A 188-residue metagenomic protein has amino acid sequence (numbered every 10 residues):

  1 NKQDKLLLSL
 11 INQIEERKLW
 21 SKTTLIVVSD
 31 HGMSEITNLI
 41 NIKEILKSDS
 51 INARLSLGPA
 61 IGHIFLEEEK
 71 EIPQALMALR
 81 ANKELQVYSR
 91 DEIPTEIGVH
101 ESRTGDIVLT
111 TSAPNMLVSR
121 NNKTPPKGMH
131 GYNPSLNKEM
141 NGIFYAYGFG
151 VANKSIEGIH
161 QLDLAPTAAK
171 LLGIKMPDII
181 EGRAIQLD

Functional and structural regions predicted by a protein language model:
N1-T23, P73-M77, A168: A long, amphipathic alpha-helix that forms part of the scaffold/cap immediately adjacent to metal-dependent active
I11-K22, L85-Y88, I174-I180: Surface-exposed helix-capping loop/turn segments at secondary-structure junctions
W20-K22, V28-E67: Acidic/histidine-rich catalytic neighborhood
L55-T167: Active-site neighborhoods of enzymes that stabilize oxyanions during catalysis
N153, E181-G182: A glycine-biased structural micro-motif
L164, G182-L187: Active-site-proximal alpha/beta segments of enzymes that process anionic O-linked groups
T167-L171, K175: C-terminal alpha-helix
